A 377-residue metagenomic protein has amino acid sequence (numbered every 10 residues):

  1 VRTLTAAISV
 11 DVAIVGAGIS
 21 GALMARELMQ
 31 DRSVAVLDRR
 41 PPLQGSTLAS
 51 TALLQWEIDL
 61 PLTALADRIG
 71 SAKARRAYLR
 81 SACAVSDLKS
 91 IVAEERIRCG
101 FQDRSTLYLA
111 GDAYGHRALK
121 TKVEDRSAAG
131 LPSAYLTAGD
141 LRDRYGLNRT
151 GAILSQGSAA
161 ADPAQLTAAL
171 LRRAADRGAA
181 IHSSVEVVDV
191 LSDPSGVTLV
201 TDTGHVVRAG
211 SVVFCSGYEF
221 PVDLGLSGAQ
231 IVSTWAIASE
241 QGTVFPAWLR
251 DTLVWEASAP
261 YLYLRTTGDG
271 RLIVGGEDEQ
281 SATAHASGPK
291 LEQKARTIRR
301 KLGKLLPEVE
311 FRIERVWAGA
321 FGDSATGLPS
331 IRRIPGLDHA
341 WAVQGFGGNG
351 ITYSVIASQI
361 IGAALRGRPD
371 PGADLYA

Functional and structural regions predicted by a protein language model:
V1-V12, Q30: Extreme N-terminal leader/targeting segments of oxidoreductases
M29-A49: Glycine-rich FAD pyrophosphate-binding loop
A49-R80: Glycine-rich active-site loop/strand segments that organize a redox cofactor
T51-L54, I58-D59, T63, R104-L109 (+2 more regions): Central beta-strand plus flanking loop segment that forms part of the substrate or channel wall within the catalytic
L60-A66, S90-A169: Flavin (FAD/FMN) cofactor-binding and adjacent substrate-gating region of FAD-dependent oxidoreductase domains
R117-A118, E124-A129, A152-G210, C215: Helical element adjacent to the flavin cofactor pocket in flavoenzyme catalytic cores
D189-T267: Flavin-dependent oxidoreductases
T283, S287-G288, G303-A377: C-terminal catalytic lobe of FAD-dependent flavoproteins
